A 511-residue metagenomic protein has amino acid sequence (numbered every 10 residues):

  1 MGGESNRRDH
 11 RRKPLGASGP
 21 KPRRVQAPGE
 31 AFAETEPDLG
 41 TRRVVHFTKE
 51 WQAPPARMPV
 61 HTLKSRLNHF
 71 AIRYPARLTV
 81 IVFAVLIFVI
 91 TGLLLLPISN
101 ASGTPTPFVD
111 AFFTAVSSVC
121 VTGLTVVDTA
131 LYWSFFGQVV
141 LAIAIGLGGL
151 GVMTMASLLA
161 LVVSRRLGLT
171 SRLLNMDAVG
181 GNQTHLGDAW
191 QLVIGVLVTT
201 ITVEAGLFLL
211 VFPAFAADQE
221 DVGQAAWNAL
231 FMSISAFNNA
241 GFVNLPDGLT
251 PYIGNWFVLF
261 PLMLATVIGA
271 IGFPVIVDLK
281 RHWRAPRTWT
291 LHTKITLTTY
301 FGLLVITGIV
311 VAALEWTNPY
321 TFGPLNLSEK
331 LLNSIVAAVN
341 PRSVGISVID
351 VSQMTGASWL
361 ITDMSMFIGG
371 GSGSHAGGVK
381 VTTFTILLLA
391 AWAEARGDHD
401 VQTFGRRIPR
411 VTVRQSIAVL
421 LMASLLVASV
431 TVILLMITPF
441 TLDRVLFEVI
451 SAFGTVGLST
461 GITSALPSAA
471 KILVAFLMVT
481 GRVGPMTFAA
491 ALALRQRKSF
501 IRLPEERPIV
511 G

Functional and structural regions predicted by a protein language model:
M1-G511: Membrane-proximal intracellular helices of multi-pass ion channels
